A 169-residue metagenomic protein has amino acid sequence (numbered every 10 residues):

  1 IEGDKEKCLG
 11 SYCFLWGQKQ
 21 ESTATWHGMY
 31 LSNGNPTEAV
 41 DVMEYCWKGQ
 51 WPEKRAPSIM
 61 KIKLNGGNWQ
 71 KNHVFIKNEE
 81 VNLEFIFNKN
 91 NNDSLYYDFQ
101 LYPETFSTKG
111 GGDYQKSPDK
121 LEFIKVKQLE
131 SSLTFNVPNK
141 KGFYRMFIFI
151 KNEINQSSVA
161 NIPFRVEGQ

Functional and structural regions predicted by a protein language model:
I1-Y114, Q128, F143, S157: Substrate-binding clefts and catalytic carboxylate motifs of secreted carbohydrate-active enzymes
F123-L129: Short beta-strand segments within Ig-like beta-sandwich modules, predominantly Fibronectin type-III
S131-L133: Secretory-pathway/membrane protein signature
F135-G142, I154: Short, surface-exposed loop/turn segments at beta-strand-coil junctions that are enriched for proline with nearby
Q156-I162: Extracellular and select intracellular beta-sandwich modules with Ser/Thr-enriched, small-residue motifs on
P163-Q169: Short beta-strand edge segments in extracellular beta-sheet folds
